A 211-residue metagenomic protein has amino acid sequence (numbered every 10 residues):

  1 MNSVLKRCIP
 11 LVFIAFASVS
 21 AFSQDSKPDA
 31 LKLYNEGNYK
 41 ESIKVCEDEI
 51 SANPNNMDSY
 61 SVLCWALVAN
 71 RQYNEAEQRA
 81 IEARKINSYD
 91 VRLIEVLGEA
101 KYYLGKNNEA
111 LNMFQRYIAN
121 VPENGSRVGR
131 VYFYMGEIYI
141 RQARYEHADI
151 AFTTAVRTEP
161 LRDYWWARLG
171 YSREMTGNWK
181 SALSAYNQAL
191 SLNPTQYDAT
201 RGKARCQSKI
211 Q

Functional and structural regions predicted by a protein language model:
S20-S61, Q211: N-terminal leader/linker segments that initiate helical-solenoid repeat arrays
N35-E36, A69-N70, Y103-L104, E137 (+3 more regions): Register position in tetratricopeptide repeats
A52, I86, N120-N124, T158 (+1 more regions): Structural marker of alpha-solenoid helical repeat scaffolds
M57-D58, V91-R92, G125-G129, D163-Y164 (+1 more regions): Helix-start (N-cap) detector for alpha-helical repeat units in TPR-like alpha-solenoids, especially tetratricopeptide
V62-W65, V96, R130, Y134 (+2 more regions): Canonical tetratricopeptide repeat
